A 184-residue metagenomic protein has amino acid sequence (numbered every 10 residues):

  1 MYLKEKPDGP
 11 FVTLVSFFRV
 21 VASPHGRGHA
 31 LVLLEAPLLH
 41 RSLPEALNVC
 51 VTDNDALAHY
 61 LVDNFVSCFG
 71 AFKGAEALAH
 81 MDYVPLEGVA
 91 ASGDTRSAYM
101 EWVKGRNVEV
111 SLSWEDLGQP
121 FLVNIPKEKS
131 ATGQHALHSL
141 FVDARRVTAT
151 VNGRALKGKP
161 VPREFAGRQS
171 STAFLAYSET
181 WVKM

Functional and structural regions predicted by a protein language model:
M1-M184: Targeting-peptide/extracellular-domain and disordered-appendage signature
